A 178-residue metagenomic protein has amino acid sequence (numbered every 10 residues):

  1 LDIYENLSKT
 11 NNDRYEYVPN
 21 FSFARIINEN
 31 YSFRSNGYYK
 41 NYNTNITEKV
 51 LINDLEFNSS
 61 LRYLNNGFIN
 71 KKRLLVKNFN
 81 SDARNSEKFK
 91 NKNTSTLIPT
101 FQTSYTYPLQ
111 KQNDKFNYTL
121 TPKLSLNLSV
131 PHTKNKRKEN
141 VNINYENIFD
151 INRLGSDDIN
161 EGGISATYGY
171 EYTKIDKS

Functional and structural regions predicted by a protein language model:
L1-S178: Outer-membrane beta-barrel proteins and related beta-barrel translocases across Gram-negative bacteria
